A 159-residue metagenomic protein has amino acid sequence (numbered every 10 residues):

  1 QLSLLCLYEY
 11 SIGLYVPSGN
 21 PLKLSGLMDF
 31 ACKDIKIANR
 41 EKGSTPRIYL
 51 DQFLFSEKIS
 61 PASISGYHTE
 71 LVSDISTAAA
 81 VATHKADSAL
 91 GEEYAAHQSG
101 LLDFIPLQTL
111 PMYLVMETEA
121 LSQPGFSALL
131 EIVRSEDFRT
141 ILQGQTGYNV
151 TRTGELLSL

Functional and structural regions predicted by a protein language model:
Q1-Y10: A structural signal for short loop-to-beta-strand junctions that line the ligand-binding cleft of periplasmic/secreted
E9-S11, L102-E131, R152-L157: Periplasmic-binding protein-like
L22-L27, K36, E136-L159: N-terminal hydrophobic or amphipathic helices and topogenic motifs
G26, S76-T77: Short acidic active-site motifs
M28-I48: Short loop->beta-strand "edge-of-pocket" segments that line small-molecule binding or catalytic clefts across diverse
F30, L50, A78-A82: Hydrophobic residues within well-ordered alpha-helices
R40, S60-D74: Short beta-strand-to-loop elements that line the ligand-binding cleft of bilobed periplasmic-binding protein-like
A78-Q108: A ligand-binding cleft/hinge motif common to bilobed small-molecule-binding domains
